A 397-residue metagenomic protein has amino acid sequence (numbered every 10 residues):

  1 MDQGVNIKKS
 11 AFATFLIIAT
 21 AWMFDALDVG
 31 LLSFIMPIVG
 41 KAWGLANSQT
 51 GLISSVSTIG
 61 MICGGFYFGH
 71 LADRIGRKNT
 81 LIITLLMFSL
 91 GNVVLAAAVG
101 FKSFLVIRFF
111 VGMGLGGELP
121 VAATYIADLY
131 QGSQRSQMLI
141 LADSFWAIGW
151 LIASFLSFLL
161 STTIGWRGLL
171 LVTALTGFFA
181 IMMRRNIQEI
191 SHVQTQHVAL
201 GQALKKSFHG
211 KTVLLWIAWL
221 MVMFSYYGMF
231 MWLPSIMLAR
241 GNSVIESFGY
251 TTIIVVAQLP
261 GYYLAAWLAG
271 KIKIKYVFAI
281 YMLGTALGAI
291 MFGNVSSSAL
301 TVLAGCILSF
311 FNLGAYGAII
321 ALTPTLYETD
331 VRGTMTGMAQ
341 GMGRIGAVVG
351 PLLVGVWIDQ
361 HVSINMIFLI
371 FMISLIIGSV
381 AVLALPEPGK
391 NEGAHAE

Functional and structural regions predicted by a protein language model:
L32-S33, F208-Y262: Extracytoplasmic gate region of multi-pass secondary transporters
V39-G40, L71-A72, L156-T162, M237-L238 (+2 more regions): Interfacial helix-cap and linker-helix signal at transmembrane-aqueous boundaries of multi-pass secondary transporters
G44, G76, A97-S103, V295-S296: Helix-breaking motifs and short loop linkers at transmembrane-helix boundaries and internal kinks in secondary membrane
C63-V99: Conserved MFS/SLC helix-loop-helix module at the cytosolic interface between two early adjacent transmembrane helices
G91, K102-F110, A299-I307: Paired small-residue
I107-S144: Cytoplasmic helix-loop-helix junction between adjacent transmembrane helices in 12-TM secondary transporters
L141-R185: Helix-loop-helix hairpin linking two adjacent transmembrane segments in secondary transporters
L175-V193, G378-P386: C-terminal membrane-cytosol helix-exit motif in multi-pass small-molecule transporters
